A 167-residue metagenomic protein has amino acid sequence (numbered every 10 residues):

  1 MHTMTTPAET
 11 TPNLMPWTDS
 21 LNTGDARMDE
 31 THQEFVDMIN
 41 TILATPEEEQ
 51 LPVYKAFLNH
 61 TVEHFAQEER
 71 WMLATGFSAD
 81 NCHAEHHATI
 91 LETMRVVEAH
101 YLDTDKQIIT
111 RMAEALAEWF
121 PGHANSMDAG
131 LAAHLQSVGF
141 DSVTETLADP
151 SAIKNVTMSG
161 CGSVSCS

Functional and structural regions predicted by a protein language model:
H2-S167: Small-residue-biased structural context
